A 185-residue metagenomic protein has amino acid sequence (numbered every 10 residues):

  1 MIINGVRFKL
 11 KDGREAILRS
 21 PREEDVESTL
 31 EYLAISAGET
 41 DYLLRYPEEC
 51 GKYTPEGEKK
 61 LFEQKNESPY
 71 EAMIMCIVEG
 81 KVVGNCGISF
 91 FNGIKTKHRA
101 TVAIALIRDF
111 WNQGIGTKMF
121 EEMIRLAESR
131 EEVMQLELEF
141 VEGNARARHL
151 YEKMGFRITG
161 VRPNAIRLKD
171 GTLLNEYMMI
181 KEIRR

Functional and structural regions predicted by a protein language model:
M1-R14, D170-R185: Terminal substrate-recognition subdomain of acyl/acetyltransferases
A16-T29: A short beta-loop-alpha structural element at the N-terminal edge of CoA-dependent acyl/N-acetyltransferase catalytic
T40-E49: A short gly/proline-enriched turn/hairpin at secondary-structure junctions
C50-H98, A103-D109, E182-R184: Acetyl-CoA-dependent GNAT
I104-L106, N112-A127, H149-K153: Conserved acetyl-CoA-binding loop-helix of GNAT-fold acetyltransferases
F120, A127-E139: Conserved GNAT acetyl-CoA-binding A-motif
Q135-F140, E152-T172: Conserved catalytic-core motifs of GNAT/GCN5-like acyltransferases
